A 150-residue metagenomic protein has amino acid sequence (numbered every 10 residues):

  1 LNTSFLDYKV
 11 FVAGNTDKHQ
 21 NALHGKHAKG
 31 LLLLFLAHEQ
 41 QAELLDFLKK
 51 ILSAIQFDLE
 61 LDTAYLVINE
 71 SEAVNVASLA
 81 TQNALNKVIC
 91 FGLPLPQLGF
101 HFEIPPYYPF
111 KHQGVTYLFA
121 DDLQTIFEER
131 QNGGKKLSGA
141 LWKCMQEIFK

Functional and structural regions predicted by a protein language model:
L1-K87, F91-K150: A polyanion-binding, active-site-adjacent surface
